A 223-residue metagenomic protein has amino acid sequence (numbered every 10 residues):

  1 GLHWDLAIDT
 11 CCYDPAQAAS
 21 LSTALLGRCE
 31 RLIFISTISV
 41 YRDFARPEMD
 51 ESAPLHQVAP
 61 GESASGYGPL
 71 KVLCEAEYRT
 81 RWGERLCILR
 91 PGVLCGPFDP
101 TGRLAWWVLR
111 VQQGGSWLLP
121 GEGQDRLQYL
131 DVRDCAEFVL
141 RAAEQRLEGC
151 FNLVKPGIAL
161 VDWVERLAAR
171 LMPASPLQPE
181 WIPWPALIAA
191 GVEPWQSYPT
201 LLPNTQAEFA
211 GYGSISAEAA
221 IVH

Functional and structural regions predicted by a protein language model:
L2-V58, L73-E77: NAD(P)-cofactor binding segment of oxidoreductase domains
V40, L94, C135: Conserved sequence/active-site signature of Rossmann-fold short-chain dehydrogenase/reductase
H56, V108-P120, P173-L177: A short C-terminal helix-loop "cap" of Rossmann-like NAD(P)-dependent dehydrogenase/epimerase domains
L70: Active-site helix of classical SDR
C74-P97: Conserved beta-loop-beta element that borders a ligand/cofactor-binding pocket
T101-W107, P120-A143, G149: Substrate-positioning beta->alpha
F138-T205: Mid/C-terminal beta-alpha module of Rossmann-like enzyme folds, strongest in SDR-family dehydrogenases/epimerases
L202-H223: C-terminal amphipathic/interface module of NAD(P)-dependent oxidoreductases and related NAD-binding regulators
